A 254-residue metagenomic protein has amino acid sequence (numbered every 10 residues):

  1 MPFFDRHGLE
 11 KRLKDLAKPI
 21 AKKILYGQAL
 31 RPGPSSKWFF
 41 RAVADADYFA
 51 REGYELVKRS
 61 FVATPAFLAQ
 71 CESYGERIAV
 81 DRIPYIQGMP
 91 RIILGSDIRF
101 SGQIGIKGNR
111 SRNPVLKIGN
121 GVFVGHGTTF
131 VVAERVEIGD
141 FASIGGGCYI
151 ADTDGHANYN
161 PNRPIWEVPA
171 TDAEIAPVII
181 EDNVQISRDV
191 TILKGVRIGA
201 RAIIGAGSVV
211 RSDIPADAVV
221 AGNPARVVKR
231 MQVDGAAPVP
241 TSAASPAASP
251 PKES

Functional and structural regions predicted by a protein language model:
M1-D152, A157, E181-D182, A200 (+2 more regions): Domain-scale signature associated with acetyltransferase and cell-envelope carbohydrate enzymes
P90, P114, E134, E174-P177 (+2 more regions): Glycine/small-residue-rich pyrophosphate-binding loop that anchors the diphosphate of NDP-sugar donors
V131-E137, D189-A200, S208-R211: Beta-rich strand-turn-strand
A157-W166: Short, flexible, mixed-charge acidic loops at enzyme active sites
W166-V178: A short acidic, glycine-rich active-site loop that binds or catalyzes chemistry on phosphate/adenosine moieties
I204: Binuclear metal-ion centers of metallo-dependent hydrolases, dominated by the metallo-beta-lactamase
